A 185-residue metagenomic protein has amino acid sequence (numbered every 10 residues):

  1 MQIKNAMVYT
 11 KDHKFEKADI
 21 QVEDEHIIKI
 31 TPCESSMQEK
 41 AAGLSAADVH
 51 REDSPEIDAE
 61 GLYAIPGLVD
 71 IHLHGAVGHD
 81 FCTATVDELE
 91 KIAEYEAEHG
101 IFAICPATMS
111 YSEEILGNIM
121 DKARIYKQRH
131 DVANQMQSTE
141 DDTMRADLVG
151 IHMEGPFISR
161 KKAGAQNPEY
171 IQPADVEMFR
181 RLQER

Functional and structural regions predicted by a protein language model:
M1-A47: N-terminal metal-binding scaffold of metallo-dependent hydrolase/deaminase domains
M1-I3, E39-V86, E90, E94: Replace "His-x-His-based motif
K4, E16, I28, V69 (+3 more regions): A short, local hydrophobic-aromatic micro-motif
P32-I57, Q128-R145: Intrinsically disordered, low-complexity terminal tails and inter-domain linkers enriched for S/T/G/P/D/E
H74, E90-K122, A146-S159, R185: Divalent metal-dependent hydrolysis catalytic cores, especially in the metallo-beta-lactamase
F81-C82, T108, P168-I171: Glycine- and other small-residue-rich loops at beta-strand/loop junctions that grip anionic moieties
T85-E88, I119-K122, D175-E177: Charged helix-capping and loop-helix junction motifs
R124-R185: Metal-coordinating catalytic core of metallo-dependent amide/deamination hydrolases
